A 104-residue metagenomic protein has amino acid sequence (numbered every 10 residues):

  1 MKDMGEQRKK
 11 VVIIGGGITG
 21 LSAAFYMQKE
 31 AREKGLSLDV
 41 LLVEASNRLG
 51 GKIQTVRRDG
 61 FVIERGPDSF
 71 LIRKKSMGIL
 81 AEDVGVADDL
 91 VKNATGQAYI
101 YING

Functional and structural regions predicted by a protein language model:
D3-T19, L41: Beta1/beta-strand and adjacent pyrophosphate-binding region of the FAD-binding site in flavoprotein oxidoreductases
I14-G17, A45, G66, R73: A secondary-structure boundary/capping signal
G17-S22, K52-I53, D68: Gly/Ser/Thr-rich beta-alpha loop segments that engage phosphate groups in nucleotides
I18, S46-R48, Q97-A98: Short active-site-proximal "capping" loops at secondary-structure junctions
A23-M27: Hydrophobic residues within alpha-helices that form the first helical element adjacent to the glycine-rich loop
Q28-R58: Glycine-rich FAD pyrophosphate-binding loop
D59-G104: Dinucleotide-binding Rossmann-like beta1-alpha1 core, especially the glycine-rich loop that anchors the ADP
